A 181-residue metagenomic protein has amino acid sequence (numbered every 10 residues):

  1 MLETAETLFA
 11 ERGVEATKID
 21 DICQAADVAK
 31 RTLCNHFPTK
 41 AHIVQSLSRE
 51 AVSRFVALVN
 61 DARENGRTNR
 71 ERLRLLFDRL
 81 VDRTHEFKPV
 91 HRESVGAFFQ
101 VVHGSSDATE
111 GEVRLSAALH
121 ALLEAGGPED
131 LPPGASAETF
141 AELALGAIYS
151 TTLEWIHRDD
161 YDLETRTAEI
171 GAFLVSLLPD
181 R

Functional and structural regions predicted by a protein language model:
M1-A5, I22, L47-A51, F55 (+1 more regions): Generic hydrophobic, amphipathic alpha-helix propensity
T4, L8-H42, S46: Helix-turn-helix
E11-E15, G66, F87, E129: Short coil/turn segments at alpha/beta junctions that flank glycine-rich nucleotide-binding fingerprints
S46, E50, N60-E86, F140-A144 (+1 more regions): Hydrophobic alpha-helical connector segments
S53-V56, H103-P128, E138-E142: Amphipathic alpha-helical packing segments from all-alpha helical-bundle domains
R72, R83-S105, H120, L153-H157: Amphipathic alpha-helical segments used for helix-helix packing
R92-G96, G127-F173: Hydrophobic/aromatic-rich alpha-helical bundle segments in the mid-to-C-terminal region
